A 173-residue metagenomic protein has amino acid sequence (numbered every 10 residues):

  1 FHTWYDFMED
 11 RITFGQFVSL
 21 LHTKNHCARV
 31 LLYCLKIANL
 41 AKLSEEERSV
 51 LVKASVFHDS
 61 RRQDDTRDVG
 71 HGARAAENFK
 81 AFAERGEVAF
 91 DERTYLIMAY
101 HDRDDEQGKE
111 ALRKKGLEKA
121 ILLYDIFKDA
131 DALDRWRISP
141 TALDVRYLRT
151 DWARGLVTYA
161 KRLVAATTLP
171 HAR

Functional and structural regions predicted by a protein language model:
F1-T13: Short alpha-helical hairpin
H2, K24, A28-L32, S49 (+1 more regions): Short amphipathic alpha-helical segments
Y5, L31, G72-K80, Y95: An amphipathic alpha-helix signature
D10-F14, V56-D59: A short small-residue
T13-S44, G86, R103-R173: Divalent metal-dependent phosphate-bond-processing catalytic cores, especially two-metal-ion Mg2+/Mn2+ enzymes that act
A38, D64, K80-E84: Short secondary-structure capping micro-motifs at structural edges
E46-T66, H71-A75, Y95-D104, D131: His-Asp-centered metal-binding catalytic motifs of divalent-metal-dependent phosphohydrolases/nucleases
D91-E92: Membrane-interface starts of transmembrane alpha-helices
